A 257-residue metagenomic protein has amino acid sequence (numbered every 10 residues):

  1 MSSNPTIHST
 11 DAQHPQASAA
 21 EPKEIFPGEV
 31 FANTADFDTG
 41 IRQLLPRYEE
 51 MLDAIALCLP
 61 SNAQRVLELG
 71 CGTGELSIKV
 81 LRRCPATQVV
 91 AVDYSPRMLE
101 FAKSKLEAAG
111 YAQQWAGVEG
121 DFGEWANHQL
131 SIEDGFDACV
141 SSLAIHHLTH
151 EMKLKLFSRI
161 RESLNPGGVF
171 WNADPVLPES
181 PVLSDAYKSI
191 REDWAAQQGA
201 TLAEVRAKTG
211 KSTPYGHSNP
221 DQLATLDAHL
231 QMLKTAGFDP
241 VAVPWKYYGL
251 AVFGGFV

Functional and structural regions predicted by a protein language model:
M1-D36: N-terminal, positively charged/glycine-rich alpha-helical extensions of SAM-dependent methyltransferases
P46-A63: Conserved alpha-helix/loop element of class I SAM-dependent methyltransferases that forms part of the SAM/SAH-binding
L67-L69, S77-W125: Class I SAM-dependent methyltransferase SAM/SAH-binding core
T73: Conserved SAM/SAH-binding loop
H128-A138: A short acidic, Gly/Pro-enriched loop at the edge of an enzyme's catalytic core that lines a small-molecule cofactor
D137-E151: A short SAM/SAH-binding and catalytic strip from SAM-dependent methyltransferases
L154-P166: A short glycine-rich, Lys/Arg-flanked "PGG" loop and its adjoining helix->strand segment in the class I
A173-A236: C-terminal alpha-helical "lid/dimerization" subdomain adjacent to the S-adenosyl-L-methionine
